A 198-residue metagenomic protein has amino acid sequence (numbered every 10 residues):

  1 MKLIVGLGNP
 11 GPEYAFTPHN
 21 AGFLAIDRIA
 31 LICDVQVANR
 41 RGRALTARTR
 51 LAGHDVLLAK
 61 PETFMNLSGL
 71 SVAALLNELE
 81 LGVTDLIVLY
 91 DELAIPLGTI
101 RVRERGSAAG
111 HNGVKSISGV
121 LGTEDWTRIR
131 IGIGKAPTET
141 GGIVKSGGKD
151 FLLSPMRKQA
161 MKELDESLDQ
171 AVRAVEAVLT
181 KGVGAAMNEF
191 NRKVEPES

Functional and structural regions predicted by a protein language model:
M1-A108, V114-R130, K135-D150, S154 (+2 more regions): Nucleotide and nucleotide-moiety/phosphate-recognizing core
